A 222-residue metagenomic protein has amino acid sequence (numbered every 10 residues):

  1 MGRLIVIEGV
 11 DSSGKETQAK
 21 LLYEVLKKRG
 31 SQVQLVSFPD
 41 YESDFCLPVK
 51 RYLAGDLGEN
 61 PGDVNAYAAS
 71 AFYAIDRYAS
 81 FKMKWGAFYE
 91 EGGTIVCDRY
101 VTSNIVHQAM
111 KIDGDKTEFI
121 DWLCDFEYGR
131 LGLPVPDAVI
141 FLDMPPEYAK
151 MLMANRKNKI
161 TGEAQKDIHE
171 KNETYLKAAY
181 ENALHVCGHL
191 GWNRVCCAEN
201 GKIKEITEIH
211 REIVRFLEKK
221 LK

Functional and structural regions predicted by a protein language model:
I7: Hydrophobic anchor at the beta1->P-loop junction of P-loop NTPases
V10: P-loop (Walker A) phosphate-binding loop of NTP-binding proteins
S13: ATP-binding Walker
E16: Walker A/P-loop
Y23, E147-K222: NTP-dependent small-molecule kinase module
S31-L131: ATP-dependent small-molecule kinase phosphotransfer cores that center on conserved nucleotide phosphate-binding segments
T102-E181: A glycine- and Lys/Arg-enriched "phosphate-lid" helix/loop adjacent to the NTP-binding pocket of small-molecule kinases
